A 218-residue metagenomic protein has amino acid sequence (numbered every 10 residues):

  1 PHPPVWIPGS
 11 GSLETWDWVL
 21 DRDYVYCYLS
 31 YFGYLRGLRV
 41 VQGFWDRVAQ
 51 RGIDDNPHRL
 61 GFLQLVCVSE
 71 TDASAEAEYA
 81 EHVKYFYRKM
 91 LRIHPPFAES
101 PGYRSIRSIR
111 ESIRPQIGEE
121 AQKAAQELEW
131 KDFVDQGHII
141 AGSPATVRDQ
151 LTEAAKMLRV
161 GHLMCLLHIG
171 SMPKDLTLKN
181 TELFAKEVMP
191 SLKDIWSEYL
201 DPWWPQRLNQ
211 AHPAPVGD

Functional and structural regions predicted by a protein language model:
P1-P4, V134-D135: Short, proline-enriched alpha-helix->beta-strand connector loops that line the catalytic pocket of alpha/beta-hydrolase
V5, V19, F44, A75 (+3 more regions): Conserved, mostly hydrophobic/aromatic
V5-P8, Y24-L29, H58-L65, L163-C165: Hydrophobic faces of well-ordered beta-strands that scaffold small-molecule active sites in alpha/beta enzyme cores
G11-V41, W45: A conserved active-site cap/scaffold subdomain adjacent to cofactor or substrate pockets
Y31-Y34, C165-T177: Glycine-rich, proline-tolerant flexible connector loops at the mouths of alpha/beta enzymes
L35-V160, K193-D218: An alpha-helical appendage that flanks or caps ligand/catalytic pockets
Q136-G142, S171-D175, K179: Short, contiguous acidic/charged loop-to-helix segments that flank catalytic cores in large enzymes
E182-W196: Alpha-helix-loop-beta-strand connector modules within alpha/beta enzyme cores
